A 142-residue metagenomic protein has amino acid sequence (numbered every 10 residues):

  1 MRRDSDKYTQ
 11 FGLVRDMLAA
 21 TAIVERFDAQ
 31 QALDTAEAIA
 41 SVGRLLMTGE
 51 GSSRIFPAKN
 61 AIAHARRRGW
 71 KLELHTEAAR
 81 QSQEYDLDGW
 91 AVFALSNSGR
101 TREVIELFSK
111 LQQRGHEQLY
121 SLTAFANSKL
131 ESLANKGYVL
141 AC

Functional and structural regions predicted by a protein language model:
M1-D34, I39-A40, L119: Cofactor-/ligand-binding subdomain signature composed of acidic, glycine-rich, tryptophan-containing flexible loops
A40-C142: Glycine-rich phosphate-binding loops that contact phosphosugars or nucleotide phosphates
